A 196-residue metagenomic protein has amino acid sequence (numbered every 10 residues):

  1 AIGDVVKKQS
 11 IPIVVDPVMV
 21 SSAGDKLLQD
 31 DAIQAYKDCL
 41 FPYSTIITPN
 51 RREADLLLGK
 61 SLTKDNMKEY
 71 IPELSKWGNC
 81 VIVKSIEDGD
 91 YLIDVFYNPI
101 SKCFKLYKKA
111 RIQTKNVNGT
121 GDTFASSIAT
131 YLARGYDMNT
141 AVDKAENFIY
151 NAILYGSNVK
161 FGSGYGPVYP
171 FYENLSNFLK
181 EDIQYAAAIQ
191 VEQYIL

Functional and structural regions predicted by a protein language model:
A1-C39, I46-P49: Glycine/small-residue-rich loop that forms an oxyanion/phosphate-binding "nest" at active or ligand-binding sites
V6, S10, S44, G78 (+3 more regions): Structural signal for hydrophobic packing residues in well-ordered secondary-structure cores of soluble enzyme domains
M19-S21, E53, S85-G89, A110-Q113 (+1 more regions): Glycine-rich beta-alpha junction loops
L28-F104, Q113: Conserved phosphate/ATP/ADP-binding segment of small-molecule kinases
D55-L56, T114-M138: Short, small-residue alpha-helix embedded
C103-L106, Y131-A145: Phosphate-handling active-site elements
T140-L196: Charged C-terminal helix
